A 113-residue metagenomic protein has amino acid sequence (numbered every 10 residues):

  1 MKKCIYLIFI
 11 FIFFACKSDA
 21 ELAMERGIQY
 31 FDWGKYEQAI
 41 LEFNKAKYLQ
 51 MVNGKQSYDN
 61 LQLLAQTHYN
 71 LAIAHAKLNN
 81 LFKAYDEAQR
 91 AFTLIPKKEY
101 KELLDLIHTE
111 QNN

Functional and structural regions predicted by a protein language model:
C16-D32: Bacterial Sec signal peptide processing site at the extreme N-terminus
Q50-L61: Flexible helix-coil transition and linker loops at the boundaries of alpha-helical arrays
